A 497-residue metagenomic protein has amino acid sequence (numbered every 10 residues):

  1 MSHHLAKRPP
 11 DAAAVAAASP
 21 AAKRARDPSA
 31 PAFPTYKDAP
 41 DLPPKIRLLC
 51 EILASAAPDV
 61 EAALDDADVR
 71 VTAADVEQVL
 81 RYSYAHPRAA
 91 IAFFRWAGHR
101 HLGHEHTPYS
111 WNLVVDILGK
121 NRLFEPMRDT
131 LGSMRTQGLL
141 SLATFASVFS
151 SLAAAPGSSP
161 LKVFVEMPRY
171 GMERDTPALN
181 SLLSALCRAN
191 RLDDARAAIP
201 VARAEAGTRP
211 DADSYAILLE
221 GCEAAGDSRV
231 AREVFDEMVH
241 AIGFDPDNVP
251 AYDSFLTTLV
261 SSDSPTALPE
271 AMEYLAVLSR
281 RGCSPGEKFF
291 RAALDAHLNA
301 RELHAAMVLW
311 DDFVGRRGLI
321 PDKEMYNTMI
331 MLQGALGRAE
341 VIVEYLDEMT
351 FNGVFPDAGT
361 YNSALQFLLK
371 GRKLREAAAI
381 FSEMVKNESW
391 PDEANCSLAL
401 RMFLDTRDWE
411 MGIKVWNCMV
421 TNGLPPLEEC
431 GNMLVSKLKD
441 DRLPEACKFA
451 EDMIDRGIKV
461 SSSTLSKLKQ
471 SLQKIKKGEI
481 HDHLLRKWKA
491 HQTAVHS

Functional and structural regions predicted by a protein language model:
M1-N180, L186-D194, V201, E205 (+10 more regions): N-terminal targeting peptides
H4, H304, E340: Glycine-rich, charged/polar anion/phosphate-binding loops that engage phosphate groups from diverse ligands
T72-V76, T107, W111, M127 (+26 more regions): Pentatricopeptide repeat
L80-A85, G98, V114-L123, G132-R135 (+20 more regions): Tandem alpha-helical RNA-recognition repeat domains
F93, T130, V163, A198 (+8 more regions): Alpha-helical solenoid repeat scaffolds, predominantly canonical TPR units
G103, G171-M172, G207, G243-F244 (+6 more regions): Short coil/turn linker motifs that delimit alpha-helical repeat modules in TPR/alpha-solenoid proteins
L443-E451, K459-L465, H481: Alpha-solenoid helical-repeat scaffold
